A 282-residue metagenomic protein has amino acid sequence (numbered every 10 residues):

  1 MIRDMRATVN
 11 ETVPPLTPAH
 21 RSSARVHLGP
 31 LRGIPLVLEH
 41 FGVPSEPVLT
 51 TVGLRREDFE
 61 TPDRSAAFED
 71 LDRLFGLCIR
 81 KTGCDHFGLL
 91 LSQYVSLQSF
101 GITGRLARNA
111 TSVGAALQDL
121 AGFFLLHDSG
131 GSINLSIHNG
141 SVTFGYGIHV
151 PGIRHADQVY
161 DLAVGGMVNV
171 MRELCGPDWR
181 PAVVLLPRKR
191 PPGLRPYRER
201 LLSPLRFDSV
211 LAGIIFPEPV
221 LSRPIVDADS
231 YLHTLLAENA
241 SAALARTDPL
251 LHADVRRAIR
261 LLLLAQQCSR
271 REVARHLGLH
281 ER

Functional and structural regions predicted by a protein language model:
M1-G145, G166: N-terminal low-complexity or simple alpha-helical regulatory segments that function as activation/interaction modules
V26, H40, H155, V159 (+1 more regions): Short, contiguous, pocket-lining structural segments that sit at or immediately flank catalytic/ligand-binding sites
R32, G114, D157-G165, S230 (+2 more regions): Short, well-ordered alpha-helical segments
E39, T50, R80, R172-C175 (+2 more regions): Short polybasic/polar patches that bind polyanions
F100-A107, H149-I153, L221-S222, E238-A242: Short hinge/gating elements
L117, A121, V164-V168, R172 (+2 more regions): Generic solvent-exposed, charged/amphipathic alpha-helical segments that serve as macromolecular interface scaffolds
S132, S136-R223: DNA-contacting interfaces and partner/effector-binding or oligomerization modules in DNA-centric proteins
P191, P196-R282: Extended mid-to-C-terminal alpha-helical interaction segments
